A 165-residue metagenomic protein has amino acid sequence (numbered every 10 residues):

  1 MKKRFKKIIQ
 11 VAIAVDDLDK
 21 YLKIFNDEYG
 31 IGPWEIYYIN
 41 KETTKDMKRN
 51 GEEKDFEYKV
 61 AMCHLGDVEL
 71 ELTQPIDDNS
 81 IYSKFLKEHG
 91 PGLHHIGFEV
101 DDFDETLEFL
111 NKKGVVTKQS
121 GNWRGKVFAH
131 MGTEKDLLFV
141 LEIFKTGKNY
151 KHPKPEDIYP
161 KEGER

Functional and structural regions predicted by a protein language model:
M1, I13, L107-R165: Vicinal oxygen chelate
M1-D19, G30, P91-F98, D157-R165: N-terminal beta-strand motif that seeds the catalytic metal site of vicinal oxygen chelate
K3, E52-D55, E88-G90: A generic structural micro-feature
K6, K54-F56, N122-R124: Short solvent-exposed loop/turn micro-motifs enriched in small/polar/acidic residues
V15-K20, G32-P33, L65-E69, I76-I81 (+2 more regions): Vicinal oxygen chelate
K23: Active-site phosphate/pyrophosphate- and oxyanion-stabilizing loops and adjacent acidic/basic residues in soluble
N26: Catalytic-loop region of hydrolases
G32-K84, V127-K148: Conserved short beta-strand elements that form part of the metal-binding/catalytic scaffold of enzyme active sites
